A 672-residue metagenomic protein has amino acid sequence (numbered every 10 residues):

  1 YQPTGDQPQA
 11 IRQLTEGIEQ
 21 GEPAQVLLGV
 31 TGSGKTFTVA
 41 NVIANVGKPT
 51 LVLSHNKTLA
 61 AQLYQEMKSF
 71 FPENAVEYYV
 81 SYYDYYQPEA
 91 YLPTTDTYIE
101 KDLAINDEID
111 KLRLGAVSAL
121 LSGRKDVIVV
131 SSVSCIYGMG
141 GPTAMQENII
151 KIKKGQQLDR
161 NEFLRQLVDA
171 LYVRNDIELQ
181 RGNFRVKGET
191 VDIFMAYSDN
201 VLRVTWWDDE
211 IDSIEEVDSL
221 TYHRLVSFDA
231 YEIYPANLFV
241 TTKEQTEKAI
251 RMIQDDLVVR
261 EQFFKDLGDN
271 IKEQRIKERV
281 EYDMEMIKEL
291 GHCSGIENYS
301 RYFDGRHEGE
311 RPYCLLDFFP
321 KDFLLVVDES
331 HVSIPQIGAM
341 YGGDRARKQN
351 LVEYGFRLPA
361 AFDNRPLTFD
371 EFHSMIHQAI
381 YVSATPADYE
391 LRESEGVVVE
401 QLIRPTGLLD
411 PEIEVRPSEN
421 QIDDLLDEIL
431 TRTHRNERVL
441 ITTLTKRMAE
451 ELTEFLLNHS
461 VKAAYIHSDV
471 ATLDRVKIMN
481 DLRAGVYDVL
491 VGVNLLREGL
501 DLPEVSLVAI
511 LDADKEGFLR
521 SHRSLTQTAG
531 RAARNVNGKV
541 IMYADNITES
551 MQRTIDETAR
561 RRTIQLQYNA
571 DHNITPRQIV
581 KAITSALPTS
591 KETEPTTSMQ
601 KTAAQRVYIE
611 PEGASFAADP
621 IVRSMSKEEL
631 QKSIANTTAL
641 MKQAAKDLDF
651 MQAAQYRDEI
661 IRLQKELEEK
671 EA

Functional and structural regions predicted by a protein language model:
Y1-L28: Conserved pre-motif I regulatory segment
E19-V26, K48-P49, K125-V127, E437-R438: Pre-Walker A (Motif I) flank of P-loop NTPase domains
Q20-V42: Walker A/P-loop
V26, Y79-D424, E428-H434, T453 (+2 more regions): N-terminal cationic and glycine-rich segments that engage phosphates or anionic surfaces
P49-A61, Y78, R432-E454: Conserved strand-helix element at the start of the C-terminal RecA-like helicase core
P72-S81, G295, R438-L440, L452-T453 (+1 more regions): Conserved RecA-like helicase motor-core motifs
Y79-A90, K101-L112, T443-M448, A464-N480 (+1 more regions): Conserved helicase motor
T143, T445-H467, R662, E666: Conserved helicase motor "Helicase C" RecA-like lobe of SF1/SF2 P-loop NTPases
